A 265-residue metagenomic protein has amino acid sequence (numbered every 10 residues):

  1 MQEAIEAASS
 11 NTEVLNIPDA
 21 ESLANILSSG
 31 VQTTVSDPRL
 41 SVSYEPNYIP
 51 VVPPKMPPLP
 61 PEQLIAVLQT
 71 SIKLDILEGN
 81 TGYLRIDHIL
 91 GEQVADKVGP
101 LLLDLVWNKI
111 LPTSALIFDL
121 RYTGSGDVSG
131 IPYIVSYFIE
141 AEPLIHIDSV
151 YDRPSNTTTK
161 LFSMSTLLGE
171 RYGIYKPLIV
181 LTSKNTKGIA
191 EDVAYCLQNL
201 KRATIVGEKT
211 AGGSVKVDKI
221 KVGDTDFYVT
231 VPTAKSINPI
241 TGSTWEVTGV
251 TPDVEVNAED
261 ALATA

Functional and structural regions predicted by a protein language model:
M1-L77: Extended, small/polar residue-biased N-terminal targeting/export presequences and adjacent propeptide/linker tracts
V31, L84, F118, F138 (+3 more regions): Terminal peptide-recognition signature
L74-G99: STAS-typified acidic loop motif
G79-G82, P112-I117, A141-I145, I174-L178 (+1 more regions): Loop/turn elements at helix/coil->beta-strand transitions in domains of secreted/extracellular proteins
L84-R85, K109-S125, L181: Short acidic catalytic loops
V94-S114: A short, well-ordered alpha-helical element
S125-P177, L181, V215-K221, T233-P239 (+1 more regions): Gly/Ser/Thr-rich loop/hinge elements
S243-A265: Low-complexity, Gly/Ser/Thr/Pro-rich intrinsically disordered linker/tail segments
